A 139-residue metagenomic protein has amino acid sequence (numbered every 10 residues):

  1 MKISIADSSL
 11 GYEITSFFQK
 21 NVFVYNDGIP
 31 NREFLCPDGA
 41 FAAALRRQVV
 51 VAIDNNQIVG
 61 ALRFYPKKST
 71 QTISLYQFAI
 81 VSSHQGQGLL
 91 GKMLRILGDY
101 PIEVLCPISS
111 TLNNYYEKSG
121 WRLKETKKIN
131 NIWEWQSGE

Functional and structural regions predicted by a protein language model:
M1-E33: Short amphipathic alpha-helix that is part of the acyltransferase structural core
N26-D54, R63: Active-site rim helix/loop that mediates acceptor-substrate recognition in acyltransferases
V51, Q57-P66, T72-S74, A79: Conserved beta-strand in the GNAT
I53-N55, W135-E139: Active-site beta-strand termini and strand-to-loop segments that position acidic
I80-D99, K118: Conserved acetyl-CoA-binding loop-helix of GNAT-fold acetyltransferases
L90, S110-L112, I129-W133: Short glycine/proline-centered loop/turn elements that form peptide/ligand docking sites
G98-T111: Conserved GNAT acetyl-CoA-binding A-motif
E117-K127: Conserved acetyl-CoA-binding loop of GNAT-fold acetyltransferases
